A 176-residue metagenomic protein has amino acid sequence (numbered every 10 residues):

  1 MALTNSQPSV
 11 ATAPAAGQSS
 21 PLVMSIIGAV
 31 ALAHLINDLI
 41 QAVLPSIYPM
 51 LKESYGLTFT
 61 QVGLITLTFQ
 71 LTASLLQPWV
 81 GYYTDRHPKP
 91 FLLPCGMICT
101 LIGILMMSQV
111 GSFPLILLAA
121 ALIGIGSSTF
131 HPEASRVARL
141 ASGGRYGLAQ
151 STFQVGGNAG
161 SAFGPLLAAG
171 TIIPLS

Functional and structural regions predicted by a protein language model:
A29-P49, Y55-L57: Extracytoplasmic
V30, P114-A120: Short hydrophobic/alpha-helical segments at membrane-entry points of transmembrane helices in Major Facilitator
A42, Q70-P78, S161-A162: Residue-level signature of mid-helix packing/kink "hotspots" within the transmembrane helices of 12-pass Major
I47-S74: Extracellular/periplasmic helix-loop-helix junction of adjacent transmembrane segments in MFS-like secondary
L75-F113: Conserved MFS/SLC helix-loop-helix module at the cytosolic interface between two early adjacent transmembrane helices
A119-G156: Cytoplasmic helix-loop-helix junction between adjacent transmembrane helices in 12-TM secondary transporters
F153-S176: Helix-loop-helix hairpin linking two adjacent transmembrane segments in secondary transporters
